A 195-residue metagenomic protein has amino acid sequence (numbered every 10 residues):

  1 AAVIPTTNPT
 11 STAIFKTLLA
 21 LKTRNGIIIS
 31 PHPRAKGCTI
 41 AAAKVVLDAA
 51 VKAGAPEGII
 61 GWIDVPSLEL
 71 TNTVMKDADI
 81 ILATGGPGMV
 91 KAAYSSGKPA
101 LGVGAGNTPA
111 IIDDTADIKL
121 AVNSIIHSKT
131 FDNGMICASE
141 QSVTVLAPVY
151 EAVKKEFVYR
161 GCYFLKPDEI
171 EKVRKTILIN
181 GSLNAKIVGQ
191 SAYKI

Functional and structural regions predicted by a protein language model:
A2-L120: Rossmann-like NAD(P) dinucleotide-binding subdomain of oxidoreductase/dehydrogenase enzymes
F15, L19-K22, V90-K194: ALDH superfamily catalytic-core signature
